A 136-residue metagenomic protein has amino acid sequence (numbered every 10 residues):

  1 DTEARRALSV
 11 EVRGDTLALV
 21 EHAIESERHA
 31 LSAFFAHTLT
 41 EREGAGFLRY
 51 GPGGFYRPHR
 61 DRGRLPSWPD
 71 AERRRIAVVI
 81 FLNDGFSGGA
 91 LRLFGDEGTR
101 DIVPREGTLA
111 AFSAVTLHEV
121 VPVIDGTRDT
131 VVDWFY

Functional and structural regions predicted by a protein language model:
D1-A111, V115-Y136: Fe(II)/2-oxoglutarate oxygenase catalytic core
